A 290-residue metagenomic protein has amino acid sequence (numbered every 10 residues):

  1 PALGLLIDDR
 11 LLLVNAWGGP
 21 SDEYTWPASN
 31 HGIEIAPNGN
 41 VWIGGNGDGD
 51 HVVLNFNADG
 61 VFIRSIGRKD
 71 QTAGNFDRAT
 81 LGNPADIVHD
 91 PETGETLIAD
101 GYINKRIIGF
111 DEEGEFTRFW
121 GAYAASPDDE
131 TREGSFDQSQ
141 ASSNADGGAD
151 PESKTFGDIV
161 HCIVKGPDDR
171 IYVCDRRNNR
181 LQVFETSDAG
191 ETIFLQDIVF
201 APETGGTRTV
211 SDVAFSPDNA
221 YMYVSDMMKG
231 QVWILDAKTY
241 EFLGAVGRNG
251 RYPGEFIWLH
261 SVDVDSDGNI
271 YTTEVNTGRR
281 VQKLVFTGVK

Functional and structural regions predicted by a protein language model:
P1-L5, V52-L54, K105-G109, R180-Q182 (+2 more regions): A short loop-to-beta-strand structural motif that recurs across blades of beta-propeller domains
I7-R10, N57-V61, D111-E113, E185-G190 (+2 more regions): Short loop/turn segments that connect beta-strands within beta-propeller blades
D9, L13-G19, I63-D70, T117-G134 (+2 more regions): Beta-propeller fold detector
D22-N40, Q71-T93, R132-R170, P202-Y221 (+1 more regions): Beta-rich, blade/repeat-based domains predominating in secreted/periplasmic proteins but also intracellular
N40-W42, E95-A99, R170-Y172, Y221-V224 (+2 more regions): Conserved beta-propeller blade signature
N46-D48, G101-Y102, R176, T186 (+2 more regions): Short loop/turn segments immediately following the C-termini of beta-strands
R170-F184, I198, T204-E241: Loop/turn-rich, solvent-exposed surfaces of beta-rich toroidal or solenoidal domains
I257-K290: Blade-level signature of beta-propeller repeat domains, shared across WD40, Kelch, NHL, RCC1 and BNR/Asp-box propellers
